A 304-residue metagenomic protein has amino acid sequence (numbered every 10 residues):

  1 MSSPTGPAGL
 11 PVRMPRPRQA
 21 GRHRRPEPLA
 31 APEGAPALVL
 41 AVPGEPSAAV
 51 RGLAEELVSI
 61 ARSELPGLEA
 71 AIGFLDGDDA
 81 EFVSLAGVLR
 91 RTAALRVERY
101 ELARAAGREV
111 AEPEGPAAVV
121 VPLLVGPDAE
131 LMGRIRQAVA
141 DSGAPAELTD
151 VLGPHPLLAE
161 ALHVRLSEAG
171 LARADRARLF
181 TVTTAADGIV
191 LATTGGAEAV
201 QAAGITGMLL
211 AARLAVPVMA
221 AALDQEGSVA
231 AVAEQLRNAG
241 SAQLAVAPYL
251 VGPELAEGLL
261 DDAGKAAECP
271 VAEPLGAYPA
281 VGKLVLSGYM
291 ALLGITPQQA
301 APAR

Functional and structural regions predicted by a protein language model:
M1-R304: Active-site-proximal alpha-helix that buttresses catalytic centers in soluble enzyme cores
